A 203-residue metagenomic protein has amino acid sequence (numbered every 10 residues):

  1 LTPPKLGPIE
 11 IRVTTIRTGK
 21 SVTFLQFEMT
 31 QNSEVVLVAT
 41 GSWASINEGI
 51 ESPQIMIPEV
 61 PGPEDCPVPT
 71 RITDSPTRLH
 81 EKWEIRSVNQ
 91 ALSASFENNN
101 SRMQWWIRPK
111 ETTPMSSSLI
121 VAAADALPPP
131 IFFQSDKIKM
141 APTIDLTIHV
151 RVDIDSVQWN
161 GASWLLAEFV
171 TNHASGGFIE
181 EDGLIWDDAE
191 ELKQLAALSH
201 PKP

Functional and structural regions predicted by a protein language model:
L1-P203: Terminal targeting signals and extreme-terminal segments of soluble enzymes
